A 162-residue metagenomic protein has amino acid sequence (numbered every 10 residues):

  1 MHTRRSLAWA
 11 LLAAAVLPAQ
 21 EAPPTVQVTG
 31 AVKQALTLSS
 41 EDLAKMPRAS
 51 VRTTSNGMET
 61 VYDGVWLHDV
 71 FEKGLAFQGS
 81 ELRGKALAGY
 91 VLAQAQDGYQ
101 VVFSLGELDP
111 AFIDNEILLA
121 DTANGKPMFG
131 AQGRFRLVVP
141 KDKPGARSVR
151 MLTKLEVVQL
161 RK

Functional and structural regions predicted by a protein language model:
M1-R4, A22: Compositionally biased, intrinsically disordered low-complexity segments enriched in polar/proline residues
T3-L12: N-terminal export leaders
A14-A19: N-terminal signal peptide c-region/cleavage motif recognized by signal peptidases
Q20-K162: N-terminal intrinsically disordered, low-complexity segments enriched in P/E/S/T
